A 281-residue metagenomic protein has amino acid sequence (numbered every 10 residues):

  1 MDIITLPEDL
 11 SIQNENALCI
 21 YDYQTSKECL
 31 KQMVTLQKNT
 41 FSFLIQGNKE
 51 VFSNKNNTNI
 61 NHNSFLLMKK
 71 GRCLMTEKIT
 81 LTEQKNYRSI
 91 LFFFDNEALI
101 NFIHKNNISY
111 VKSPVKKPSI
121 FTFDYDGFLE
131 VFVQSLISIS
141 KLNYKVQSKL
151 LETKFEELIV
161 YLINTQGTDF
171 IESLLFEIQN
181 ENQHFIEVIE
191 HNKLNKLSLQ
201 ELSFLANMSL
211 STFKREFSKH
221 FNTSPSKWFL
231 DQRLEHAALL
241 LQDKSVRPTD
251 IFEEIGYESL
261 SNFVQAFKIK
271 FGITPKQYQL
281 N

Functional and structural regions predicted by a protein language model:
M1-N14, L30: A short, N-terminal "cap"/entry segment at the start of jelly-roll beta-barrel domains of the cupin/DSBH fold
E15-K112: N-terminal regulatory/effector-sensing and dimerization cores that precede helix-turn-helix DNA-binding domains
L30, N106-V133: Aromatic/histidine-rich interaction motifs
N63, F213-F217, N262-F263, F267: Short hydrophobic/aromatic patch on the recognition helix
P114-G127, S140-N195, Q200-L205, K219-K227 (+1 more regions): Short, Lys/Arg-enriched, Trp-marked, Pro/Gly-tolerant hinge/linker segments that flank
E187-H191, K196, Q200-S203, K219-V264 (+1 more regions): Terminal helix-turn-helix DNA-binding modules in bacterial transcription factors
